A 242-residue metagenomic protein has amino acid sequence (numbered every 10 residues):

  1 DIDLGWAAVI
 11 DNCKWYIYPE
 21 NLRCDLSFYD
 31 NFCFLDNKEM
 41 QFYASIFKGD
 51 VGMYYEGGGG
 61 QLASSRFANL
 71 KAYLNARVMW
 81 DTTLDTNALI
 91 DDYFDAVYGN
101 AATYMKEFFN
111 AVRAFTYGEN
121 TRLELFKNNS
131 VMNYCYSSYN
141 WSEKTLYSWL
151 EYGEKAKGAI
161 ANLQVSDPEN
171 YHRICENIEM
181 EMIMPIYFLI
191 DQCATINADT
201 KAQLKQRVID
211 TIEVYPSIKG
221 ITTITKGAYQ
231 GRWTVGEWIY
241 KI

Functional and structural regions predicted by a protein language model:
D1-T103, E107, A114: Structured mid-domain segments that build the active-site/substrate or prosthetic-cofactor binding neighborhood
K48-G49, N69-I242: Catalytic domains of carbohydrate-active enzymes that cleave complex glycans
